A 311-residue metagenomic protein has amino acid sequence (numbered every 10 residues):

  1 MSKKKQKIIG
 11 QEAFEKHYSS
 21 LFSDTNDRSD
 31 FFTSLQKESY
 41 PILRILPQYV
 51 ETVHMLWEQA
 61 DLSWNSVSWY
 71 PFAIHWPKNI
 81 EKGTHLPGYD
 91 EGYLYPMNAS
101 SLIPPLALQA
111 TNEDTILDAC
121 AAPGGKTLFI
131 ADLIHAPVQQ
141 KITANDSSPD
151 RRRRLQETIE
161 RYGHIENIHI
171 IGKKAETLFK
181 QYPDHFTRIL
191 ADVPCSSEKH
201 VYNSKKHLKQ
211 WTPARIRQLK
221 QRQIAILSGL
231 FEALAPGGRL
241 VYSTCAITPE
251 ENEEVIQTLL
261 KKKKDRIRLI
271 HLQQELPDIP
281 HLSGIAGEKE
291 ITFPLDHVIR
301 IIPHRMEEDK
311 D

Functional and structural regions predicted by a protein language model:
M1-D311: S-adenosylmethionine
